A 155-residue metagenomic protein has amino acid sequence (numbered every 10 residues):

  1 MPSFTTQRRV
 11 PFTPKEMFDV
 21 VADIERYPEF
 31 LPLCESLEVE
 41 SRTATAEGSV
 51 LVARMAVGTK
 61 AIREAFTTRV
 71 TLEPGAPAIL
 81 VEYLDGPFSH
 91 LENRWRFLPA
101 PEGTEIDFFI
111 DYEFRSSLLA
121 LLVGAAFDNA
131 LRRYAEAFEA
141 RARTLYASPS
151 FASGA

Functional and structural regions predicted by a protein language model:
M1-E47, E102, S153-A155: Hydrophobic ligand-binding cavity/cleft-lining segments
S3-Q7, V50-V52, A65-T67, A78 (+2 more regions): Intrinsic-disorder/low-complexity, polar/charged segments enriched in Ser/Thr/Lys/Arg/Asp/Glu/Gln
T6-R8, L37-V39, F66-L72, E92-P99: Hydrophobic/aromatic beta-strand elements that line small-molecule binding cavities or substrate pockets in beta-rich
R9-T13, A56-K60, T71-E73, L84 (+2 more regions): Solvent-exposed residues in well-ordered beta-strands and their adjoining turns, especially edge/terminal strands
M17, V21, Y27, A53 (+3 more regions): Hydrophobic pocket/interface hotspot
E25, F127, L131, A135-Y146: Short amphipathic alpha-helical signal-transduction/dimerization elements
V39-L84, A137, R141-T144, S153: Glycine-rich portal/gate segments that line the openings of hydrophobic small-molecule binding cavities
L80-R133: Beta-strand/loop substructures that line and gate deep hydrophobic ligand-binding cavities in soluble
